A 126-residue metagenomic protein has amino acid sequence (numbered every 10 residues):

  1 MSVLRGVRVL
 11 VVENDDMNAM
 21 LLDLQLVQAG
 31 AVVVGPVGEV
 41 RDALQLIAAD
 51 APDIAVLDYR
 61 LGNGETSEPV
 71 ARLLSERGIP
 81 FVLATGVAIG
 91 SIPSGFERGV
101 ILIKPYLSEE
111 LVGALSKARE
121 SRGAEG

Functional and structural regions predicted by a protein language model:
M1-L10, R41, I103, L107-G126: Non-catalytic signal-transmission and effector/linker regions of two-component phosphorelay proteins
E13: Conserved acidic carboxylate
D16-G35: Two-component/phosphorelay signaling modules centered on CheY-like receiver
P36-I54: Acidic, metal-coordinating helix/loop segments flanking the phosphotransfer/catalytic sites of two-component signaling
A48-D50, L73-G78, G90: Conserved phosphotransfer cores of two-component systems
L57-S75: Conserved phosphotransfer microenvironments
V82-T85: Hydrophobic/aromatic residues positioned on beta-strands within the core alpha/beta folds
S94-L102: As written
